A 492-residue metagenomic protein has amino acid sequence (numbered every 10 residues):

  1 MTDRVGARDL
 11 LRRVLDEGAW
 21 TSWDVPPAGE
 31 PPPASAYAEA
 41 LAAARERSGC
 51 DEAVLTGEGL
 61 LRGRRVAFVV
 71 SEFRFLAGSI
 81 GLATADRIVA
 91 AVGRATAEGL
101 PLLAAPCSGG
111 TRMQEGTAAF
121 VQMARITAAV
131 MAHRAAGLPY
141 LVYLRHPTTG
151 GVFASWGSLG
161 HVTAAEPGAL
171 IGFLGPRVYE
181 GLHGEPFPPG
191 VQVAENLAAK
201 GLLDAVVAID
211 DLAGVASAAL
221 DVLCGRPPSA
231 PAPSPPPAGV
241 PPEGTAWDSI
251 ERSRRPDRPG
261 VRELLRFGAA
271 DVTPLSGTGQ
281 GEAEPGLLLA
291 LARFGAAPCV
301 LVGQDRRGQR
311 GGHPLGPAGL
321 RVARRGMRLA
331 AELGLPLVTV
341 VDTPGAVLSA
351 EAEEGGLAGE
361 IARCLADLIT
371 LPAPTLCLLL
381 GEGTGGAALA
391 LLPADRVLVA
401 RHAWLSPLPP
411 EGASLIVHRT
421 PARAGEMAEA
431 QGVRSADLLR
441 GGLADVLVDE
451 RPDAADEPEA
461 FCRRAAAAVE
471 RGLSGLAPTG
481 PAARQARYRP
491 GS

Functional and structural regions predicted by a protein language model:
M1-L141, P147, L159-V162, E166 (+3 more regions): Terminal-region recognition feature
T149-W156, G172-F173, A387: Glycine-rich anion-binding loops of enzyme active sites
I171-L182, S406-L408, A413-L415: Nucleotide-binding motor/catalytic cores of P-loop/tubulin-like NTPases across gene-expression machines
Y179-P188, E354-G355: Active-site-adjacent loop and "lid" segments of alpha/beta metabolic enzymes
H418-E426: Extended, non-catalytic structural segments that build the interaction scaffolds of large macromolecular assemblies
